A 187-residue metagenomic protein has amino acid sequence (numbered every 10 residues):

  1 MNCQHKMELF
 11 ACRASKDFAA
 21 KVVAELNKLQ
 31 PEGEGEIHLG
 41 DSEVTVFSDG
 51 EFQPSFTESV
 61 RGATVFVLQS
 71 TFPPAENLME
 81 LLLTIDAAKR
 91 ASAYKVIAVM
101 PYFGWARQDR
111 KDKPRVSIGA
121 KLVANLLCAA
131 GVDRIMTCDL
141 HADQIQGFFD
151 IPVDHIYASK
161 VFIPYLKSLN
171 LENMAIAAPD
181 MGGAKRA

Functional and structural regions predicted by a protein language model:
M1-A187: PRPP-associated nucleotide enzymes
